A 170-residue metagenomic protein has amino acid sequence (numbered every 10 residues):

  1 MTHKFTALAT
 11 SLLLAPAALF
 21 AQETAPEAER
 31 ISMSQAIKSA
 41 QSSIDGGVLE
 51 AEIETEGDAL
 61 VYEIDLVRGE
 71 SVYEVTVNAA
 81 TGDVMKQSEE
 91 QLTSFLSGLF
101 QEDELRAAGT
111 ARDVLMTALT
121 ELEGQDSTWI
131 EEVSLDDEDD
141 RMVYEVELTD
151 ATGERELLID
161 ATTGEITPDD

Functional and structural regions predicted by a protein language model:
T2-L12, L19-D170: Long, terminal "pre-/pro-" and other extracytoplasmic accessory regions that lie outside the mature folded/catalytic
